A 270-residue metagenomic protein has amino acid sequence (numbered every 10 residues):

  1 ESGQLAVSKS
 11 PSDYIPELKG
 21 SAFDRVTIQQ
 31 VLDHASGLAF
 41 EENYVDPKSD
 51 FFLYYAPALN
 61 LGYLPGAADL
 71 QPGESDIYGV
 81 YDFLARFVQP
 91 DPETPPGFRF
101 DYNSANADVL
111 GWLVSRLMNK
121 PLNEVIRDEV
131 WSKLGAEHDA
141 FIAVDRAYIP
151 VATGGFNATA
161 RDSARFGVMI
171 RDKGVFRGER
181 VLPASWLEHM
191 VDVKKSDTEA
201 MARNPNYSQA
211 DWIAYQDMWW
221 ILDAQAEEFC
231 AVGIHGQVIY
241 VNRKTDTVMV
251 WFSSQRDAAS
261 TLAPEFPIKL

Functional and structural regions predicted by a protein language model:
E1-A6, V31, L110-V114, S163-I170: Active-site SXXK
S2-Y44, Q89, L117-G154, A158: Active-site helix/loop module of the DD-peptidase/beta-lactamase fold, centered on the serine-lysine SxxK catalytic
L5, S12-D13, P47-P96, K120-D139: Short, charged, amphipathic alpha-helices and their helix-cap/turn boundaries
Q30-D33, D101, D139-I142, G155-N157 (+4 more regions): Structural recognition of the beta-strand scaffold that forms the well-ordered cores of secreted hydrolase catalytic
F52-Y55, V144-A158, N204-P205, Q209 (+1 more regions): Carbohydrate-binding/catalytic loop surfaces
Q89-P96, N106-D108, D145-A152, Q225: Flexible glycine/proline-enriched surface loops and loop-helix/loop-strand junctions
E137-F141, E188-V248: Active-site Gly/Thr loop motif
A259-L270: Short, gly/Ser/Thr-rich active-site loops of penicillin-recognizing serine hydrolases
